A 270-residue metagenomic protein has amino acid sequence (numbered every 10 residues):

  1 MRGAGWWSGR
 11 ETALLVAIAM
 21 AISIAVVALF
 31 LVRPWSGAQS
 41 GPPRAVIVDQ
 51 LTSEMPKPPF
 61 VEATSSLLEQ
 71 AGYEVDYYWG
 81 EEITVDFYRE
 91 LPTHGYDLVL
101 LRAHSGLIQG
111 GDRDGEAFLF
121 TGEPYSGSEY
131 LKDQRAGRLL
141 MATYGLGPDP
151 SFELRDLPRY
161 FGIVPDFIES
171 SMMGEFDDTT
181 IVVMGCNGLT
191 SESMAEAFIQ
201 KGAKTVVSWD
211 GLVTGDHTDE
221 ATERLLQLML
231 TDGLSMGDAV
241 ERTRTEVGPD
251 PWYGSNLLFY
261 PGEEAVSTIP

Functional and structural regions predicted by a protein language model:
R2-A21, F30: N-terminal Sec-pathway targeting helices
W7, E82-I83, T231-L234: Short coil/turn linker and secondary-structure boundary residues
S8, I83-R89, E153, Y160-P165: A diffuse structural propensity rather than consistent per-protein peaks
V27-P34: Juxtamembrane cytosolic interface motif at the C-terminal end of transmembrane helices
P34-G145: A domain-level signal for caspase-like cysteine endopeptidase catalytic cores and their zymogen-processing architecture
S126-D219: Catalytic cores of nucleophile-dependent amide-cleaving enzymes
T179-P270: Active-site-proximal C-terminal subdomain of hydrolase catalytic domains
